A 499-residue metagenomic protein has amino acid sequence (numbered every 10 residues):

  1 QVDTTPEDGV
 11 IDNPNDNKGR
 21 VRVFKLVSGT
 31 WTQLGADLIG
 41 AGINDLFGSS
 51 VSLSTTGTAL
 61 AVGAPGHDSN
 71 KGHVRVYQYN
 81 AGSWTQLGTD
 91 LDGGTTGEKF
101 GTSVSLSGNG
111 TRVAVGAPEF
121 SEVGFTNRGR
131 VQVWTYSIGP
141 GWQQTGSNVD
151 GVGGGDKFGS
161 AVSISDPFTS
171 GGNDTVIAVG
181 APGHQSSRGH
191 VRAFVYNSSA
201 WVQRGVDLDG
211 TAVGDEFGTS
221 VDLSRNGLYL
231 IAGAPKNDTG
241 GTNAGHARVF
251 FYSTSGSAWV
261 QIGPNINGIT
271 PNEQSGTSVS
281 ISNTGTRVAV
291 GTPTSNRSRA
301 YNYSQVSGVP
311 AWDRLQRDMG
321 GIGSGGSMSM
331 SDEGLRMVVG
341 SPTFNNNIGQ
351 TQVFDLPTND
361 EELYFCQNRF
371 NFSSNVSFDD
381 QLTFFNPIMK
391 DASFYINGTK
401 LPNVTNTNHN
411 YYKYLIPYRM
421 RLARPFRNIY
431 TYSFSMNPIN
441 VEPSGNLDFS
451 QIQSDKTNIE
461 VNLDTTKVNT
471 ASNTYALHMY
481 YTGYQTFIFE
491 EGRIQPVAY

Functional and structural regions predicted by a protein language model:
Q1-N359: Conserved beta-strand/short-helix segments that make up beta-rich extracellular adhesion/recognition modules
P357-Y499: Flexible assembly/topogenesis modules
